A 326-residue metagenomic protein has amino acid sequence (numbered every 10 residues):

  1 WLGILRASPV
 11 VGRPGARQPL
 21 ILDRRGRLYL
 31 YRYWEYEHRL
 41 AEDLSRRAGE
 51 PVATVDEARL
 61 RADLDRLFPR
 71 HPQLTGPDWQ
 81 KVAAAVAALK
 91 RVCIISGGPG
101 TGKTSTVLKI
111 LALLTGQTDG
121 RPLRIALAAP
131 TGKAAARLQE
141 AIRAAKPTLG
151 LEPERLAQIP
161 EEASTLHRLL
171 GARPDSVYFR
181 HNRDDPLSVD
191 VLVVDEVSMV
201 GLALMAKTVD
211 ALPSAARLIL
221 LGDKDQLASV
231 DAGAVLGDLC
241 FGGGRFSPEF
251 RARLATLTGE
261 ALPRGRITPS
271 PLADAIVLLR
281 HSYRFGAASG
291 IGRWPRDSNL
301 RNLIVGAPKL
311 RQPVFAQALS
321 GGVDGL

Functional and structural regions predicted by a protein language model:
W1-R59: N-terminal accessory nucleic-acid engagement/regulatory domains that precede and modulate ATP-driven motor cores
P72-L89: N-terminal pre-P-loop "Q-motif" helix
I95, L127: Hydrophobic anchor at the beta1->P-loop junction of P-loop NTPases
K103: Conserved lysine of the Walker
T106, I110: Hydrophobic positions on the alpha1 helix immediately C-terminal to the Walker A/P-loop
A129-S188: Inter-Walker segment of RecA-like/P-loop motor cores
E196, G222: Walker B catalytic acidic pair
D225-L326: Conserved helicase motor core of P-loop NTPases
